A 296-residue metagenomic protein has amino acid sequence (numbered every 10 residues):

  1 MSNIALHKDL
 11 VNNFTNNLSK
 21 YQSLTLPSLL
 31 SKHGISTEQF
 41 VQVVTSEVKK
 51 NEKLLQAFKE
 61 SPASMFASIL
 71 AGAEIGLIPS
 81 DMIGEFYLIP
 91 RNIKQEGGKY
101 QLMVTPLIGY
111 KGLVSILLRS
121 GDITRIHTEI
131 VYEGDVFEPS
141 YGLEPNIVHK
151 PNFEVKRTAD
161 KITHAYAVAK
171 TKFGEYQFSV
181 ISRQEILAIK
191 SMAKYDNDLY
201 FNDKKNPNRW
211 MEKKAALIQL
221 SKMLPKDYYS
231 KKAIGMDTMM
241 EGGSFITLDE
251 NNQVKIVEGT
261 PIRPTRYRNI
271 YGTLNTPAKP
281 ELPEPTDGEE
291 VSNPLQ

Functional and structural regions predicted by a protein language model:
M1-P27, K231-Q296: Glycine- and charge-rich intrinsically disordered segments
I4-L6, N13-Y228: Binding-interface segments
